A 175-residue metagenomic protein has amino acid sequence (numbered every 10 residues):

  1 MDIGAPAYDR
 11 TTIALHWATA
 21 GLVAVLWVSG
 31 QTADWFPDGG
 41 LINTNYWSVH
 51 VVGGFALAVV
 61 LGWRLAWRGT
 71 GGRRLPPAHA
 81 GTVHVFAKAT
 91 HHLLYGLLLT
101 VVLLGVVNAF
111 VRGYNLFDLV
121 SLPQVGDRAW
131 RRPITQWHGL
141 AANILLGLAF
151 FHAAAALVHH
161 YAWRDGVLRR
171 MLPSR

Functional and structural regions predicted by a protein language model:
M1-R175: Membrane-embedded alpha-helical bundles that constitute the cytochrome b-like, heme-associated redox core of multi-pass
